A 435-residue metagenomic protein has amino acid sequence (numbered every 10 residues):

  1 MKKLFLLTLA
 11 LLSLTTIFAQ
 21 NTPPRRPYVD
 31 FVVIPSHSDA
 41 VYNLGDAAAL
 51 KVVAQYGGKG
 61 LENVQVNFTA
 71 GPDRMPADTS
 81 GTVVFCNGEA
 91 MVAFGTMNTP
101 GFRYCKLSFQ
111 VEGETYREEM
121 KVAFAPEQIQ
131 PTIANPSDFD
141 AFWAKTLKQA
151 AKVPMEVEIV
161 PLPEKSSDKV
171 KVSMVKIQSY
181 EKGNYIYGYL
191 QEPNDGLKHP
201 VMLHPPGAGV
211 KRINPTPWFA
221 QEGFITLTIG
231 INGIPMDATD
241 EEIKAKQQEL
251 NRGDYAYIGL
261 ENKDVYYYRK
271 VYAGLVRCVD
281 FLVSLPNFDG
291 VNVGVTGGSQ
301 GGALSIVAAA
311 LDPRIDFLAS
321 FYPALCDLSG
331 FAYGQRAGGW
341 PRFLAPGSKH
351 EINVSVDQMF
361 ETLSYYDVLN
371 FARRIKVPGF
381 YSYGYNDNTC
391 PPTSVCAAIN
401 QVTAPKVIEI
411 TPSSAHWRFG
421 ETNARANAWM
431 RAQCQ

Functional and structural regions predicted by a protein language model:
M1-T22: Bacterial Sec-dependent N-terminal signal peptides
Q20-F31: Proline/serine/threonine-rich low-complexity linkers at boundaries of modular beta-sandwich domains
S36-S38, A151-G196: N-terminal cap/lid segment of alpha/beta-hydrolase-fold proteins
K211-A273, G330-G339: Cap/lid segment of the alpha/beta-hydrolase catalytic domain
D254-S299: Gly/Ser-rich "nucleophile elbow"/oxyanion-hole loop immediately N-terminal to the catalytic nucleophile in hydrolases
G302, I306-V354, I410, R418-E421: Hydrolase active-site cap/lid region
I375, Y381-Y383: Short beta-strand/loop motif that positions the catalytic acidic residue of the alpha/beta-hydrolase fold
T389-Q435: C-terminal catalytic histidine-bearing segment of alpha/beta-hydrolase fold enzymes
